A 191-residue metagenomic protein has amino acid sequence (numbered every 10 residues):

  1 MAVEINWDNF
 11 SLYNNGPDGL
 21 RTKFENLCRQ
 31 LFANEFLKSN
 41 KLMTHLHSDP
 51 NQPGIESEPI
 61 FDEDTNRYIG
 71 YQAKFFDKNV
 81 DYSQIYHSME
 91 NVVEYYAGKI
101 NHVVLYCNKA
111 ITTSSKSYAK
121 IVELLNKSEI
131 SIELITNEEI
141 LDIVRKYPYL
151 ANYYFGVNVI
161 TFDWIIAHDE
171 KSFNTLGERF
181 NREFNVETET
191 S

Functional and structural regions predicted by a protein language model:
M1-S191: Mixed-charge (Asp/Glu-Lys/Arg
